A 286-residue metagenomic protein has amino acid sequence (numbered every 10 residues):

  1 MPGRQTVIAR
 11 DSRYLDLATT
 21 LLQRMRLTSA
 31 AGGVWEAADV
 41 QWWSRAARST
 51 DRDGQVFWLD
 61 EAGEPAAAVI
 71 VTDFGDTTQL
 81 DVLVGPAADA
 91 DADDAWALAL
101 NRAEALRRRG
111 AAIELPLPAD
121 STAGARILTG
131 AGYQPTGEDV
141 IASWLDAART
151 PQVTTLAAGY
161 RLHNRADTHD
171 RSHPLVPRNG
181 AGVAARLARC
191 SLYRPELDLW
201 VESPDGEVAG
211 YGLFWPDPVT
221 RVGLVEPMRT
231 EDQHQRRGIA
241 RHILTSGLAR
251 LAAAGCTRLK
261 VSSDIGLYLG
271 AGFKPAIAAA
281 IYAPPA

Functional and structural regions predicted by a protein language model:
G3-T20, R161-H173: A short beta-loop-alpha structural element at the N-terminal edge of CoA-dependent acyl/N-acetyltransferase catalytic
R10-S12, Q23-R107, P204, A209-D232: Conserved donor-binding loop and adjoining core beta-sheet/short helix segment in diverse acyl/aminoacyl transferases
A38-V40, R149-G223: Flexible, substrate/cofactor-facing loop regions flanked by secondary structure within enzyme catalytic domains
A67, T136-D139, A209-G210, I277: A structural microfeature
T72-T77, V82-A158, A279-P285: Acyl-donor-binding surface of acyltransferase catalytic domains
D89-E104, T230, R236-A249, A253 (+1 more regions): Conserved acetyl-CoA-binding loop-helix of GNAT-fold acetyltransferases
I113-P116, V225, R258-S263: Conserved hydrophobic beta-strand within the GNAT/NAT acetyltransferase core sheet that lines the active-site cleft
G124, L128, Y268-K274: Conserved active-site tyrosine of GNAT-family acetyltransferases
